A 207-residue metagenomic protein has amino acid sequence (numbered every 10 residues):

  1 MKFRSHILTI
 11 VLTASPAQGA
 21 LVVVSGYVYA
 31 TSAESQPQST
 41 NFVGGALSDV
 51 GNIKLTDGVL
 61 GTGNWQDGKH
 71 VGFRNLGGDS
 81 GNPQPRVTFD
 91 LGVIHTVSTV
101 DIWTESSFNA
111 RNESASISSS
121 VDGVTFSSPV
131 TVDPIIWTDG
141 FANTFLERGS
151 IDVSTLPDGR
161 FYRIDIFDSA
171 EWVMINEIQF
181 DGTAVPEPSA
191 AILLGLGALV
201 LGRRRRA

Functional and structural regions predicted by a protein language model:
M1-A20, I192, A198: Sec-dependent, cleavable N-terminal signal peptides
A17-E34: Boundary/junction segments of secreted and surface-exposed precursor proteins
A20-L21, G63-S128, S150-A184: Aromatic, loop-rich ligand-recognition surfaces of beta-strand-rich domains
A30, E105-S107, T131-D139, S169: Short, solvent-exposed aromatic-acidic interface loops
G51-I53, G58, G63, G68: Acidic, glycine-anchored loop motifs typical of Ca2+
P129-D152: Extracellular carbohydrate recognition and processing domains and analogous Trp-centered ligand-binding platforms
P186-R203: A short, hydrophobic C-terminal helix/tail in secreted or cell-surface proteins
R205-A207: Short, charged juxtamembrane terminal tails flanking transmembrane helices
